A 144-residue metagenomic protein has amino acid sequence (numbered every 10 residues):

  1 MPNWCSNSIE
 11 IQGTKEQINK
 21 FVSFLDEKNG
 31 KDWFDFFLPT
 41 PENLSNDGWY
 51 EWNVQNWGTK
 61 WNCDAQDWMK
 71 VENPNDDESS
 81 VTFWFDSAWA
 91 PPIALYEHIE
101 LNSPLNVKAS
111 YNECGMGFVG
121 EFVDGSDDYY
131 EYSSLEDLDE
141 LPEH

Functional and structural regions predicted by a protein language model:
M1-H144: Long, contiguous binding/interaction regions
